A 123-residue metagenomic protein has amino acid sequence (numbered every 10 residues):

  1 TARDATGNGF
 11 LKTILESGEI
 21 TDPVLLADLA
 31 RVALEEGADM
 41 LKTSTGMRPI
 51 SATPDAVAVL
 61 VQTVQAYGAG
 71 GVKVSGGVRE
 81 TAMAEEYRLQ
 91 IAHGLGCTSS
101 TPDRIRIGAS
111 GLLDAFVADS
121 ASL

Functional and structural regions predicted by a protein language model:
T1-V72, T81-S110, A118-L123: Alpha/beta enzyme core
S75: Terminal helix/beta-alpha structural elements that buttress the NAD(P)+-binding lobe
V78: Short donor-sugar binding/catalytic loops of nucleotide-sugar-dependent glycosyltransferases, especially enzymes
A115: N-terminal beta-loop-helix "entrance" segment that forms/cooperates in small-molecule cofactor or anionic ligand
